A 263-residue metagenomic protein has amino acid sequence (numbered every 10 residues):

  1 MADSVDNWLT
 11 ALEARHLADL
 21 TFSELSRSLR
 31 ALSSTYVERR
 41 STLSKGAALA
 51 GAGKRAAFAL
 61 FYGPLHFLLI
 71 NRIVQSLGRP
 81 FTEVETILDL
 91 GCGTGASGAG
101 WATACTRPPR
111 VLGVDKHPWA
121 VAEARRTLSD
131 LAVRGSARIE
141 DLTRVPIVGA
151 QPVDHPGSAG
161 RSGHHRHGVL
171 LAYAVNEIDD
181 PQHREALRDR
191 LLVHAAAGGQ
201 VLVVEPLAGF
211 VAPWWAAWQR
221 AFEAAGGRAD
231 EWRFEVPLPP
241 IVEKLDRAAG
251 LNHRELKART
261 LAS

Functional and structural regions predicted by a protein language model:
M1-K45: N-terminal auxiliary segments of SAM/dcSAM-dependent transferases
S44-S76: Class I SAM-dependent methyltransferase Rossmann-like catalytic core, especially the SAM/SAH-binding loop
T94-R107: Conserved SAM-binding loop of SAM-dependent methyltransferases across substrates and taxa, primarily the Class I
H117: Conserved SAM/SAH-binding beta-strand->alpha-helix loop
H167-Q182: A short SAM/SAH-binding and catalytic strip from SAM-dependent methyltransferases
H183-A197: A short glycine-rich, Lys/Arg-flanked "PGG" loop and its adjoining helix->strand segment in the class I
A197-P206: Conserved beta-strand signature within the Rossmann-like core of class I S-adenosyl-L-methionine
Q219, A224-S263: Class I S-adenosyl-L-methionine
